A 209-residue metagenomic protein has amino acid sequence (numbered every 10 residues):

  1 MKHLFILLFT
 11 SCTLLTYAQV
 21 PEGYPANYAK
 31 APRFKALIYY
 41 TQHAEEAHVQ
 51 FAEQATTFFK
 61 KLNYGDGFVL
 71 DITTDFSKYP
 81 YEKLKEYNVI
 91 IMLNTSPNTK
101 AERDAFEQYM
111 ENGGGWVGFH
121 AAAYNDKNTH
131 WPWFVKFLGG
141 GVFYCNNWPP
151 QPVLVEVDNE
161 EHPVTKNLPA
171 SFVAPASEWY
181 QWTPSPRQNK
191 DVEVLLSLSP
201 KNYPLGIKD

Functional and structural regions predicted by a protein language model:
M1-Q19: Bacterial Sec-dependent N-terminal signal peptides
Q19-T41, E46: Hydrophobic targeting/anchoring helices
P21, W148-D209: Catalytic beta-strand/loop cores that center a nucleophilic Ser/Cys/Thr and support acyl-enzyme chemistry
P25-N27, K78-Y81, W182-S185: Short, flexible, glycine/charge-rich loop motifs used to bind or transfer phosphoryl groups or to couple energy/partner
P32, K85-E86, N112, E160 (+1 more regions): Residue-level preference for short coil/turn positions at secondary-structure junctions
L37-D126: Helical hinge/lid and interdomain linker segments adjacent to catalytic or ligand-binding clefts that mediate domain
Q50-F51, T129-P132, G206-D209: Short aromatic-enriched loop/helix-cap "lid" or pocket-rim segments at secondary-structure transitions that line
S96-A170: A glycine-rich, often tryptophan-bearing local segment used as a flexible ligand/cofactor-contacting loop or short
